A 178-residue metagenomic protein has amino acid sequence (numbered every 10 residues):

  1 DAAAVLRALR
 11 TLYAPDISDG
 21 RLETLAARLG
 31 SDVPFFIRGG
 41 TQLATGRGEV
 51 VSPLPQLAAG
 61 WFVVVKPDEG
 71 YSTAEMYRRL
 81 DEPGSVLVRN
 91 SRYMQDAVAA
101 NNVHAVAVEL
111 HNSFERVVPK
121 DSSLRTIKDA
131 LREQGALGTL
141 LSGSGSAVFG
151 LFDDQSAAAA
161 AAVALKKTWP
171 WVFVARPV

Functional and structural regions predicted by a protein language model:
D1-D19, F35: DPxDG-like acidic metal-binding loop motif
R7, E23-T24, D129, V163: Active-site phosphate/pyrophosphate- and oxyanion-stabilizing loops and adjacent acidic/basic residues in soluble
R10-A14, A27, P119: Amphipathic alpha-helical interaction elements
D19-R28: Beta-strand segments within the central parallel beta-sheet cores of soluble alpha/beta enzyme folds
R38, L43-G138, D153-V178: Conserved, helical-rich catalytic subdomain that frames metal- and/or nucleotide-binding sites in enzyme alpha/beta
L141-S146: Glycine-rich beta-strand-to-loop/alpha-helix junction loops that act as flexible
A147-D153: Short, amphipathic C-terminal "tail helix"
